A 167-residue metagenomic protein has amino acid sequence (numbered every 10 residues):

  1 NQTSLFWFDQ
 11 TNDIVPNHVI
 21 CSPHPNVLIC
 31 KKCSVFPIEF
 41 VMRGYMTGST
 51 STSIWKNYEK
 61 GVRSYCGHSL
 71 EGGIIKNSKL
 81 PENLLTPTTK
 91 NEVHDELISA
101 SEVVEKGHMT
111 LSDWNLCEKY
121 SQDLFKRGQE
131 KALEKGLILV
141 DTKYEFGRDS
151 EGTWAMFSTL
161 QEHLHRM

Functional and structural regions predicted by a protein language model:
N1-T89: Active-site loop/lid in soluble adenylation, ligation, and acyl-transfer enzymes
S22-H24, A132-D149: A short glycine-rich, hydrophobically flanked beta-strand micro-motif that places a catalytic Asp/Glu for divalent metal
V35-P37, G136-L139, S150-A155: Coil-to-beta-strand transition motifs
K76-L111: Residues forming anionic-ligand binding surfaces in small-molecule and nucleic-acid pockets of primarily soluble enzymes
M109-V140: A long amphipathic alpha-helix within ATP-dependent nucleotide-binding catalytic cores
Y144-M167: Catalytic activation segment of kinase domains across protein kinase-like and atypical kinase folds
